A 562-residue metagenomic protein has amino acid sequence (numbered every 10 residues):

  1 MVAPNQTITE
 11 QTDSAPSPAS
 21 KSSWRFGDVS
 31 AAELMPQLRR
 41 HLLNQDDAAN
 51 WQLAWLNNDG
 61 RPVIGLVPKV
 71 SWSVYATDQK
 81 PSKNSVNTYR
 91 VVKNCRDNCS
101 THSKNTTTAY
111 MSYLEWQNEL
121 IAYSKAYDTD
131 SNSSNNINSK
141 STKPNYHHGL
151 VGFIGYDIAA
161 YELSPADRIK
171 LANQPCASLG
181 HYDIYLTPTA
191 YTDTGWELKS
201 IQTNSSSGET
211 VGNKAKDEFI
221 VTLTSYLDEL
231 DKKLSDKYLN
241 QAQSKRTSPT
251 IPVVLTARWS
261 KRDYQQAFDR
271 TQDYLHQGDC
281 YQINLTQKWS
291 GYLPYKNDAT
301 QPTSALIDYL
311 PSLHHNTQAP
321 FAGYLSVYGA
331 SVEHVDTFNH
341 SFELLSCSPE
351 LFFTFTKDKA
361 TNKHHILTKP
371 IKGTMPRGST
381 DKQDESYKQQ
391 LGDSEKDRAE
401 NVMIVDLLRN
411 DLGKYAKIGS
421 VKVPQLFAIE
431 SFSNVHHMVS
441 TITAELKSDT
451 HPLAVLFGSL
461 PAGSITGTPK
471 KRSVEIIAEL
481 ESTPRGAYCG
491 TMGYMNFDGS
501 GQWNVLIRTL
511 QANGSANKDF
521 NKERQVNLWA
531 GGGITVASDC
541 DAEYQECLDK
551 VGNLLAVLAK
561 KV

Functional and structural regions predicted by a protein language model:
V2-V562: Extended alpha-helical targeting/anchoring segments, especially N-terminal organellar/secretory targeting helices
